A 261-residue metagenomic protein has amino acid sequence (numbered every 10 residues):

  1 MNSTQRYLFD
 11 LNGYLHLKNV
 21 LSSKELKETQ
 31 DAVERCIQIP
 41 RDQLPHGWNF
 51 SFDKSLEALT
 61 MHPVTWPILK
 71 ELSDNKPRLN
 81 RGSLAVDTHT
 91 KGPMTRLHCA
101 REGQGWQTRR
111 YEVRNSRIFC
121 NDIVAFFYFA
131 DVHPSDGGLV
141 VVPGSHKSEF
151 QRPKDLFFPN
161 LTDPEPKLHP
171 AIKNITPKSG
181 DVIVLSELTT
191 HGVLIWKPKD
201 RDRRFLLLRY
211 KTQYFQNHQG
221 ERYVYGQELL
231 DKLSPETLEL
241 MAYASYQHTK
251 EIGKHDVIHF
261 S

Functional and structural regions predicted by a protein language model:
M1-L11, K27, Q247, I252-S261: Fe(II)/2-oxoglutarate
S3-N12, L21-S179, L194-R201, L208-R222: Non-heme Fe(II) oxygenase catalytic core, chiefly the N-lobe of the double-stranded beta-helix
L15, N19, A58, Q227-S234: Helix-turn-helix-type domain boundary/helix-start signal
K18, P143, S186: Residue-level detector of conserved, well-ordered beta-strand and adjacent loop positions that form binding/recognition
D155, T189-S261: Non-heme Fe(II)/2-oxoglutarate
P177-H191: Conserved metal-binding segment of the jelly-roll/cupin
